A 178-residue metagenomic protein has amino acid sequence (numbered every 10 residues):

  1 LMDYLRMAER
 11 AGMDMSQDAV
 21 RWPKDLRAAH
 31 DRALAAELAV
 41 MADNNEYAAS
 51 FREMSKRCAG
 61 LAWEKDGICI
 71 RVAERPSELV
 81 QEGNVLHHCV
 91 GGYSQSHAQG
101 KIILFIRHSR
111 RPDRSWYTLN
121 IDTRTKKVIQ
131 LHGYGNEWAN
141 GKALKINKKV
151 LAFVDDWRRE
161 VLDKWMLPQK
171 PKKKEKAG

Functional and structural regions predicted by a protein language model:
L1-G178: Glycine-focused motif/segment detector
